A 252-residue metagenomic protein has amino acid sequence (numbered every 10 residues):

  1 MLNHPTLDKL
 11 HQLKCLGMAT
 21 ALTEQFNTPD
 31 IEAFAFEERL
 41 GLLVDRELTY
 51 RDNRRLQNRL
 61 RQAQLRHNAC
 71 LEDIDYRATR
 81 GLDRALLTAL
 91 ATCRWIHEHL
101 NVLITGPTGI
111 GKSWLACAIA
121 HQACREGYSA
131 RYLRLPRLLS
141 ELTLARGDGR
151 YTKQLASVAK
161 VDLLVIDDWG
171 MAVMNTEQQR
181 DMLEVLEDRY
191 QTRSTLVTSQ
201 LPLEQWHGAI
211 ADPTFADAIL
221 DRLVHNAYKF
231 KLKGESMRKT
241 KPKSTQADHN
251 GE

Functional and structural regions predicted by a protein language model:
D8, E24-T28, D73, N101-T105 (+1 more regions): Short hinge/gating elements
D8-H11, C15-H67: Interdomain "pre-motor" coupling segment immediately N-terminal to P-loop NTPase/helicase cores
L22, S129, L133, R137-K160 (+1 more regions): Replace "adjacent to P-loop NTPase cores in ATP/GTP-dependent enzymes" with "adjacent to NTP-binding cores
Y50, R55-A89, H97: Clamp-loader machinery-focused feature within the broader ASCE/P-loop NTPase space
L82-K160: Conserved P-loop
L163: Walker B motif beta-strand of ABC-family P-loop ATPases
